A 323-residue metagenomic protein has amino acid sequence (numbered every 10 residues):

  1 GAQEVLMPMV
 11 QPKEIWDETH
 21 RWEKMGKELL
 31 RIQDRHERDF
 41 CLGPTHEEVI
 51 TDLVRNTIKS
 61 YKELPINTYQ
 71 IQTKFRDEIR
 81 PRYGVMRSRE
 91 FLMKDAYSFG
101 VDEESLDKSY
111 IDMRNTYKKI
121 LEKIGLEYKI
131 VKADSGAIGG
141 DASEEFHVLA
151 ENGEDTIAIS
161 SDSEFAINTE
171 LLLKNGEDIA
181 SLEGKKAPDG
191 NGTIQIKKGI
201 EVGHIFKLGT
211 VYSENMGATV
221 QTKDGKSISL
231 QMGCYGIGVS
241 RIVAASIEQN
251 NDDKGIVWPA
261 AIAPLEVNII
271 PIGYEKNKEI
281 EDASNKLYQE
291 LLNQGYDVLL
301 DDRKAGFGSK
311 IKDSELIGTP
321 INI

Functional and structural regions predicted by a protein language model:
G1-I323: NTP/phosphate- and nucleic-acid-binding module
